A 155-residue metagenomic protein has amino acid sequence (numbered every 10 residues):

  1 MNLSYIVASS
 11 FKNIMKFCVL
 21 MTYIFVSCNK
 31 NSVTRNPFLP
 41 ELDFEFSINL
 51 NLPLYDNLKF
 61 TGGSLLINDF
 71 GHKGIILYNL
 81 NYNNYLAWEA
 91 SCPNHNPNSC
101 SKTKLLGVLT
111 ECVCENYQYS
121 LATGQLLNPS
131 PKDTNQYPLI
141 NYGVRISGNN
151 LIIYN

Functional and structural regions predicted by a protein language model:
M1-C28: Sec-dependent bacterial lipoprotein signal peptides
M1-N2, P93, L127: Short regulatory "switch" loops immediately downstream of catalytic or recognition motifs within protein catalytic
M15, F25, E89, P97 (+1 more regions): Mature extracytoplasmic/luminal segments of secretory-pathway proteins
N29-S32, C112: A sequence/structural signal for flexible, mid-protein segments enriched in small/helix-disrupting residues
N31-G107, S120-L121, I140-N155: N-terminal pre-ligand scaffold of iron-sulfur
S101-L139: Surface-exposed, polar helix/loop patches in the mature regions of secreted/periplasmic/lumenal proteins that form
